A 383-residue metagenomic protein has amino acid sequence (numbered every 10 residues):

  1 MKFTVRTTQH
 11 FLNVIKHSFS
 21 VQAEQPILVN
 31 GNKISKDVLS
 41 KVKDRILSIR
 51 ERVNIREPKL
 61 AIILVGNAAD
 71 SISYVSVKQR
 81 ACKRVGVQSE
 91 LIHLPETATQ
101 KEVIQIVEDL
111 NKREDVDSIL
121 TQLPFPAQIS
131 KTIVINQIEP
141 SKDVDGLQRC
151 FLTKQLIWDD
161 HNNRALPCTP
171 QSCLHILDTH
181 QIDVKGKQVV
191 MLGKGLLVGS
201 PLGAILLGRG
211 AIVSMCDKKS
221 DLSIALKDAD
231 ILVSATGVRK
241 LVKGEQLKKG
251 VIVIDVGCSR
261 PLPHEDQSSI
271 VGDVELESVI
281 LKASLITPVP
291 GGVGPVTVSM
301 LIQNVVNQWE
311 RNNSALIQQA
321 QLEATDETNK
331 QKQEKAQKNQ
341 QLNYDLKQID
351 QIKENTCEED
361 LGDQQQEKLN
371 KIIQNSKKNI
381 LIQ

Functional and structural regions predicted by a protein language model:
M1-A23, K377-Q383: N-terminal mitochondrial targeting presequence
Q22-V53: Positively charged, low-complexity intrinsically disordered leader regions
V29, L120-K185: Anion-binding alpha/beta catalytic cores of soluble intermediary-metabolism enzymes, centered on
V65-V77, N163-I252, V256: Glycine-rich phosphate/diphosphate-binding loop of Rossmann-like nucleotide-binding domains
C82-E96, V213-M215: Short beta-strand elements in bilobed, periplasmic/extracellular small-molecule ligand-binding domains
E102-E114: Short, well-structured alpha-helical segments in soluble
M215-S314: Rossmann-like adenosine-cofactor binding region
E327-Q383: Mature, matrix/stroma-exposed regions of nuclear-encoded mitochondrial and chloroplast proteins
